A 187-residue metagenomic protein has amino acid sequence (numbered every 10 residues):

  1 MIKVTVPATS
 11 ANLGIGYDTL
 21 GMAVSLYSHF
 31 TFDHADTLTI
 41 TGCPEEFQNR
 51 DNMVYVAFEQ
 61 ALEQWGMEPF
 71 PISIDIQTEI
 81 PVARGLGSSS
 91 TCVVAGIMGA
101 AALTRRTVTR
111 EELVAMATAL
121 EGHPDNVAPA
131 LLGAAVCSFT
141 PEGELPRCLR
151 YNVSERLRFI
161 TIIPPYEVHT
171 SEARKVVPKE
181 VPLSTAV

Functional and structural regions predicted by a protein language model:
M1-R84, R106-V108: ATP-binding N-lobe of GHMP and related small-molecule kinases
L26, L86-R110, A130-V136: DPxDG-like acidic metal-binding loop motif
T31, Y55-E59, V94-A101, V114 (+2 more regions): Predominant activation on well-ordered alpha-helical scaffold segments within soluble catalytic domains
H34-T37, E59, A102-R106, T140-G143 (+1 more regions): Short loop segments at secondary-structure junctions
Q48-N52, L86-V94, H123-D125: Short, conserved micro-motifs enriched in small and acidic residues
L62-G66, A100-T104, E121, V177: A broad structural signal for alpha-helix termini and local helix breaks/kinks
R84-T91, L183-V187: Short glycine/threonine-rich catalytic loop with a Thr-x-Gly-x-Asp
T109-V187: ATP-dependent small-molecule kinase catalytic core of the GHMP/sugar-kinase superfamily and closely related
